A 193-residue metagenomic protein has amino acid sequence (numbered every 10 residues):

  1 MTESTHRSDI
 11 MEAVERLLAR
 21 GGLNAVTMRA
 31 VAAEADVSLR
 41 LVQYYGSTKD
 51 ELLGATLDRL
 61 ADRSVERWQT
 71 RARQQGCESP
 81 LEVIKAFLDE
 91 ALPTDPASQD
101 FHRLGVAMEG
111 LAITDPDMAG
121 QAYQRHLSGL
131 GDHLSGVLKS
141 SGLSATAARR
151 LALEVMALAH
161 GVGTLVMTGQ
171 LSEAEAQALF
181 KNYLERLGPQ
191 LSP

Functional and structural regions predicted by a protein language model:
M1-T5, P193: N-terminal intrinsically disordered/low-complexity leader segments
E3, A148-A152: Short amphipathic alpha-helix in the helical subdomain of ABC transporter nucleotide-binding domains
H6-D9, A13-A55: Helix-turn-helix
T48, L111-P116: Short loop-to-helix capping motifs
D58-V65: Short, basic, alpha-helical segments at the C-terminal edge of helix-turn-helix-like DNA-binding modules
V65-E66, T70-R71, P96-V106, T114-S141 (+2 more regions): Amphipathic alpha-helical packing segments from all-alpha helical-bundle domains
E66-F101, L151-V155, Q177: Hydrophobic alpha-helical connector segments
S128-K139, T168-P193: C-terminal peripheral helix-coil segments that are non-catalytic and often amphipathic
